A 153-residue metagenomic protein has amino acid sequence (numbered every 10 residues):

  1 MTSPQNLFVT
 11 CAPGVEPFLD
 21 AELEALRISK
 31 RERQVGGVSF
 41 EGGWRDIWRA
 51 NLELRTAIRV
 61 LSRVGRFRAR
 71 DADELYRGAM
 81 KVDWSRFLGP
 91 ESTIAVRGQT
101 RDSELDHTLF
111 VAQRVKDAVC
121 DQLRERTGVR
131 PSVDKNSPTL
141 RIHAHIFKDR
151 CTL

Functional and structural regions predicted by a protein language model:
T2-L140, K148: Accessory substrate-recognition/RNA-binding modules or partner subunits associated with SAM-dependent
A144: Carboxylate-rich, divalent-cation-coordinating active-site regions
